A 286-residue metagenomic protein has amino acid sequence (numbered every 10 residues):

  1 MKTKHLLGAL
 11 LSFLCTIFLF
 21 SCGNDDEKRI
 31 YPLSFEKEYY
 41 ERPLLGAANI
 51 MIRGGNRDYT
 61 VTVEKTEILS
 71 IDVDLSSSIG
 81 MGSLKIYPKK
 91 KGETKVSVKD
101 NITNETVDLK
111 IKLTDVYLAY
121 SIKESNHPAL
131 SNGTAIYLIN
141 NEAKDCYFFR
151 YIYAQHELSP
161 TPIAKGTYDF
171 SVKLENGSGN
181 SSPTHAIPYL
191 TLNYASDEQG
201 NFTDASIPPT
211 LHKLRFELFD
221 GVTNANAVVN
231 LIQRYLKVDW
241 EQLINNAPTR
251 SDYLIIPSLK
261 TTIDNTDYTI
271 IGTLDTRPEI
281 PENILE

Functional and structural regions predicted by a protein language model:
M1-L10: Bacterial N-terminal signal peptides that target proteins for export
L10-S12, P160: Alpha-helical protein-protein interaction elements
F18-S21: C-terminal motif of bacterial Sec signal peptides marking the signal peptidase cleavage site
G23-I187, S196-I284: Extracytoplasmic soluble-region selector
L192: Catalytic Cys-His active-site segments of thiol-dependent hydrolases/isopeptidases
